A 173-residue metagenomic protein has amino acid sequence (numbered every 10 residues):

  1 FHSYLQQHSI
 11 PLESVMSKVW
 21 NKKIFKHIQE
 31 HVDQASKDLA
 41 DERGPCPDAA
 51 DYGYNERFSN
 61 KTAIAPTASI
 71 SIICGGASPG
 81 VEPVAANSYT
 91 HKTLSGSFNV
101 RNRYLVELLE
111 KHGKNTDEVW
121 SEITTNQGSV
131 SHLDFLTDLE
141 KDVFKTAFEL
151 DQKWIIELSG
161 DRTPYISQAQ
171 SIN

Functional and structural regions predicted by a protein language model:
H2-N173: Long, C-terminal-biased catalytic regions of enzyme "large/alpha" subunits
